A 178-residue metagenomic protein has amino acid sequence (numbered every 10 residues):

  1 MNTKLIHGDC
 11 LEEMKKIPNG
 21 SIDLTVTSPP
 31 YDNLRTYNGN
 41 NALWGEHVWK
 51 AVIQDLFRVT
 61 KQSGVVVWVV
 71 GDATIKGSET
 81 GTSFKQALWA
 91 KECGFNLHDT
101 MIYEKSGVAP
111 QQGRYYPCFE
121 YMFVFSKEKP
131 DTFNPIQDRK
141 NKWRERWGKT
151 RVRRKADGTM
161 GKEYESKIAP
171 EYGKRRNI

Functional and structural regions predicted by a protein language model:
M1-I178: Core catalytic lobe of class I
